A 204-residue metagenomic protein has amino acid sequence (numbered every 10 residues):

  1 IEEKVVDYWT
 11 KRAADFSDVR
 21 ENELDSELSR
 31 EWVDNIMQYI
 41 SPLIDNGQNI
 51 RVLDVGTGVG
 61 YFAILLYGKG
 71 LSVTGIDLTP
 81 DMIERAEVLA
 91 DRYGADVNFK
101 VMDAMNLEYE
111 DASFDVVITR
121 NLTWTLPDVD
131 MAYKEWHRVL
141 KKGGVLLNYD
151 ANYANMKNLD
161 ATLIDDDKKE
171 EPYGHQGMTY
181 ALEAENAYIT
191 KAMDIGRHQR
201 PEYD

Functional and structural regions predicted by a protein language model:
I1-G47, Y61-L65, R85: Conserved class I S-adenosyl-L-methionine
L53-N106: Class I SAM-dependent methyltransferase SAM/SAH-binding core
D81, L126-M131, M156: Short N-terminal helix/helix-N-cap motif within the alpha/beta-hydrolase-1
M105-V117: A short acidic, Gly/Pro-enriched loop at the edge of an enzyme's catalytic core that lines a small-molecule cofactor
V116-V129: A short SAM/SAH-binding and catalytic strip from SAM-dependent methyltransferases
D130-K142: A short glycine-rich, Lys/Arg-flanked "PGG" loop and its adjoining helix->strand segment in the class I
V145-A187: Conserved class I S-adenosyl-L-methionine
H198-D204: Short alpha-helix
